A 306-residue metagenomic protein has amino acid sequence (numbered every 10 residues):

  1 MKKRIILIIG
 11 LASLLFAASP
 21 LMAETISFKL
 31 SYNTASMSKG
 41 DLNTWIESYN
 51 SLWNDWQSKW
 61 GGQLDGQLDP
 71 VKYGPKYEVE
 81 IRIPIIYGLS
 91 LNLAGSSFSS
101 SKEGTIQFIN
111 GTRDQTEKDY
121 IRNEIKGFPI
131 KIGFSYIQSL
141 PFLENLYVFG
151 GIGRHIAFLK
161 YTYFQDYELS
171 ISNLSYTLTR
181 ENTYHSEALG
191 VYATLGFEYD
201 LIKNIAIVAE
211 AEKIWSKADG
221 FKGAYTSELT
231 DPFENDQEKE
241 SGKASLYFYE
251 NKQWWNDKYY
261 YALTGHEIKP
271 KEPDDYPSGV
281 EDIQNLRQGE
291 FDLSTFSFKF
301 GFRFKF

Functional and structural regions predicted by a protein language model:
M1-I8: Bacterial N-terminal signal peptides that target proteins for export
I8-A17: Bacterial N-terminal signal peptides
S19-S31: Cleaved targeting-peptide boundary
L21-E24, P84-G88, S139-L143, D200-N204: Outer-membrane beta-barrel channels and translocator barrels
T25-S27, E290-F306: Outer-membrane beta-barrel "beta-signal"
F28-S36, L89-S99, G150-I156, F197 (+1 more regions): Transmembrane beta-barrel strands of outer-membrane/channel proteins
M37-K72, S96-P129, H155-A188, S216-L293: Extracellular/periplasm-exposed beta-strand and loop segments of Gram-negative cell-envelope proteins, dominated by
Y77-I85, I130-Q138, I152-R154, V191-L201 (+2 more regions): Residues on the lipid-exposed face of transmembrane beta-strands in outer-membrane beta-barrel proteins
